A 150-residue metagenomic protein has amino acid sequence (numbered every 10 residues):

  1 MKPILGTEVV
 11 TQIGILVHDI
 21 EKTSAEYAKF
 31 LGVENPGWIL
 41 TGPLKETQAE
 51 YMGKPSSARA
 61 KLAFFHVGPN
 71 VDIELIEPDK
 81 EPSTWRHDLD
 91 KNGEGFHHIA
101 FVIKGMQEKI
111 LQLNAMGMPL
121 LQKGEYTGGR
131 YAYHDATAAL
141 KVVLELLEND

Functional and structural regions predicted by a protein language model:
M1-I4: Basic/polar N-terminal segments that are highly enriched at the extreme N-terminus, encompassing both cleavable
V10-H18, A63-V71, D88-G105: Vicinal oxygen chelate
L16-P69, E108-A132, A138: Core segments of cupin and vicinal oxygen chelate
N70-P78: Ordered, amphipathic secondary-structure segments that act as subunit-interaction surfaces in large macromolecular
P78-E81, R86: A contiguous binding-surface segment within folded domains or other stable secondary-structure elements
S83-T84, A138-L144: Short, charged/polar, Gly/Pro-enriched secondary-structure boundary elements
